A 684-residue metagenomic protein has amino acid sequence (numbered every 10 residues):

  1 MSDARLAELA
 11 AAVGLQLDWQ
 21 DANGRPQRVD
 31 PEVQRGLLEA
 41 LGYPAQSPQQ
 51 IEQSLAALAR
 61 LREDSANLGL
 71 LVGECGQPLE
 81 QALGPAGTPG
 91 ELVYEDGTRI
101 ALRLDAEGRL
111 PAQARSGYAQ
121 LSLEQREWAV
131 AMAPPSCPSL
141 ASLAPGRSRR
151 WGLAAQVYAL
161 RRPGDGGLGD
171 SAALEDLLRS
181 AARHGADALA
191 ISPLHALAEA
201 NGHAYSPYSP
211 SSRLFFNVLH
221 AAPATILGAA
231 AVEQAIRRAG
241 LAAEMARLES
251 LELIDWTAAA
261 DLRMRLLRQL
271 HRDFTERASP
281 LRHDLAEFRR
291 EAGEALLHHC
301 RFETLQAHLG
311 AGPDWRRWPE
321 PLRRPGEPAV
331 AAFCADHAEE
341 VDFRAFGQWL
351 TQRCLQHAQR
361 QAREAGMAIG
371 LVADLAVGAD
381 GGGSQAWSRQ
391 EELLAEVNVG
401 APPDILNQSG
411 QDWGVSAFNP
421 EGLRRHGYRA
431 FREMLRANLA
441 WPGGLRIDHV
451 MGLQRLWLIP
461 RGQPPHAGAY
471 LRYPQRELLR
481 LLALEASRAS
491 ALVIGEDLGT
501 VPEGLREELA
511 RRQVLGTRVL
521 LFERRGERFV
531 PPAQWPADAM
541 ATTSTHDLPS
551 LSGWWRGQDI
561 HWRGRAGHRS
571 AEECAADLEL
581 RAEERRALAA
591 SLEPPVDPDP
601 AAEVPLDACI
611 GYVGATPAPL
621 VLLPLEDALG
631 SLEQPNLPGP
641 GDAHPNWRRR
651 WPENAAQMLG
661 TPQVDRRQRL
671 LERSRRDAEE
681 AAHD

Functional and structural regions predicted by a protein language model:
G42-Q53, L58-G76, V93-G97, A101-A106 (+2 more regions): Acidic/aromatic-lined carbohydrate-recognition and catalytic surfaces of CAZymes acting on diverse glycans
S148-W151, G185-D187, A365-I369, W441-G443 (+3 more regions): Short, well-ordered coil/turn segments that N-cap beta-strands
W151-A155, L189-I191, L371-A373, L445 (+4 more regions): Hydrophobic faces of well-ordered beta-strands that scaffold small-molecule active sites in alpha/beta enzyme cores
A159, H195, L375-G381, M451-L453 (+4 more regions): Active-site-proximal loop/turn and secondary-structure-junction residues that shape catalytic pockets, frequently
V218-L219, G381-R429: Active-site-adjacent "subsite" loops/lids of carbohydrate-active enzymes
D284, D497-A628, L632: Conserved alpha/beta catalytic core and glycan-binding cleft of carbohydrate-active enzymes
Q359, G378, G382-I405, I459-G564: Active-site-proximal helices and loops of the catalytic beta/alpha 8
L629-T661: Low-complexity, glycine/alanine/valine/leucine- and proline-rich hydrophobic stretches
